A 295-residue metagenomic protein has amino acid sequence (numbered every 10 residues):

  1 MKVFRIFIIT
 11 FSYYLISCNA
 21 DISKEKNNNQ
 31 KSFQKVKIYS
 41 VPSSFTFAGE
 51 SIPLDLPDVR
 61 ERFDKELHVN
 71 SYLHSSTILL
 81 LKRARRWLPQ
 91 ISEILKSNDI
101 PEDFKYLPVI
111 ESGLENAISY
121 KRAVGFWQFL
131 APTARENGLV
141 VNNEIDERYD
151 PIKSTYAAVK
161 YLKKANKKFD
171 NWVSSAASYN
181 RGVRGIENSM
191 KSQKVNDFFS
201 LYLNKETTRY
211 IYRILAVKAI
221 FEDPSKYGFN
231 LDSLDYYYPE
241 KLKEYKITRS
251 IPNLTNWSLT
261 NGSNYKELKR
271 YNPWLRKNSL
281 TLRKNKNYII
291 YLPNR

Functional and structural regions predicted by a protein language model:
F4, Y13-D99: An acidic, Gly/Ser/Thr/Pro-rich helix-cap/linker signature
L73, T77-L88, S97-I100, S119-W127 (+5 more regions): Solvent-exposed, acidic/flexible segments
I100-E115, S175-R181, K218, L268-Y271: Short, functionally critical alpha-helical segments immediately adjacent to catalytic or ligand/cofactor-binding
R122-N143, T155-A158, L162, I186-S189: Substrate-binding/active-site groove segments that recognize and process beta-1,4-linked N-acetyl-hexosamine
L162-S189: Catalytic and binding regions of secreted/periplasmic enzymes and modules that target cell-wall glycans
K205-G228: Catalytic cores of secreted or luminal carbohydrate-active enzymes
D232-G262, K286: Primarily a LysM-type cell-wall glycan-binding module
Y271-R295: Extracellular LysM carbohydrate-binding repeats and other cell-envelope/extracellular binding modules
